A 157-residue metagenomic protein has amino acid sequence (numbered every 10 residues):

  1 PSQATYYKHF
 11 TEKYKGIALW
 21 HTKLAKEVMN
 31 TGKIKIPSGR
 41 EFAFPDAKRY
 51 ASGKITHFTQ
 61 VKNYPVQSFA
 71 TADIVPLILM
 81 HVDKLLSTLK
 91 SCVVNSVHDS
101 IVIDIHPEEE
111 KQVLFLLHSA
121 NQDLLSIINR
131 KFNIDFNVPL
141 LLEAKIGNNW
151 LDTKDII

Functional and structural regions predicted by a protein language model:
P1-I157: Conserved catalytic core of nucleotide polymerization and phosphodiester-bond processing enzymes
